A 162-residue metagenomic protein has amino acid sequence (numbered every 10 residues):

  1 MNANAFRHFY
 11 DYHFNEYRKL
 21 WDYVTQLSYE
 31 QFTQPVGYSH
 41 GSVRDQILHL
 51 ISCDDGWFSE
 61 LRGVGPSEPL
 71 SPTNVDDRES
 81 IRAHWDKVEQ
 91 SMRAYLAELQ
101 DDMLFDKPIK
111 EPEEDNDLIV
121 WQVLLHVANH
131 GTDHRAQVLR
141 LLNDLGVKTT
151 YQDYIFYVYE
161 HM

Functional and structural regions predicted by a protein language model:
R7-S71, P112-M162: Short, contiguous alpha-helical
V64-D102: Helix-adjacent hinge/juxtasegments
A97-E114: Acidic catalytic patch
